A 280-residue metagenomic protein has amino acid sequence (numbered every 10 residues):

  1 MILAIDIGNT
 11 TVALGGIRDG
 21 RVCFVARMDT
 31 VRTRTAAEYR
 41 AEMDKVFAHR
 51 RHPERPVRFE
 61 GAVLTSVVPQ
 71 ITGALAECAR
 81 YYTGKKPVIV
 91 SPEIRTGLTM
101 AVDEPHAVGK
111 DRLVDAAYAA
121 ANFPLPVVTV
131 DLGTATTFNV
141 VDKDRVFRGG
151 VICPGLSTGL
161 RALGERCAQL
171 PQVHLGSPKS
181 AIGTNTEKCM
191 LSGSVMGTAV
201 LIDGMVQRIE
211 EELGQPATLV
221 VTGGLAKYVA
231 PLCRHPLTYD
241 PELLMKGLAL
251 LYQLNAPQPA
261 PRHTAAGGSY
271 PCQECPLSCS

Functional and structural regions predicted by a protein language model:
I2-A4, L160-S280: ATP-binding/phosphotransfer module of carbohydrate and carboxylate kinases, centering on a glycine-rich
I2-D6, V63, V127-D131, V220: Short glycine-aspartate micro-motif
I2-K45, R55, V146-P171, G176-S180: Short glycine-rich, Thr/Ser-proximal phosphate-binding strand/loop in the N-terminal lobe of ATP-dependent enzymes
T33-T35, I94-G97, L243-G247: A short acidic, often aromatic-flanked loop/helix-cap motif at beta-alpha or helix-coil junctions that lines enzyme
M43-G61, M205-A217: Phosphate/pyrophosphate-binding loops at sites that engage ATP/ADP/AMP, CoA/4′-phosphopantetheine, polyphosphate
F47, F123, Y252-A256: Short, hydrophobic alpha-helical segments
R51-V108, D144-V151, G155-L156, T184-V195 (+3 more regions): Short beta-strand-loop/turn "lid" adjacent to the catalytic site in phosphate-handling enzymes
K85-R166, V195-R208, P241, C279: Phosphate-binding/catalytic loop of phosphoryl-transfer enzymes
